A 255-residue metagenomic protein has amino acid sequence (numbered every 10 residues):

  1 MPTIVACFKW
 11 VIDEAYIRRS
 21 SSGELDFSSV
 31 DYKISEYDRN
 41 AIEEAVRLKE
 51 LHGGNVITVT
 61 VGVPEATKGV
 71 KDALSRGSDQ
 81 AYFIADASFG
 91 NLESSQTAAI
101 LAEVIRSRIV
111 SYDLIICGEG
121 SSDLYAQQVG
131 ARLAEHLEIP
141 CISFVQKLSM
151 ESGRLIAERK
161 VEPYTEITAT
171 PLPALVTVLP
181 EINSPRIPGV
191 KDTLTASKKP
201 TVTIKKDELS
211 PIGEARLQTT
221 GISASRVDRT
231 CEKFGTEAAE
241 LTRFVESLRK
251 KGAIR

Functional and structural regions predicted by a protein language model:
M1-R255: N-terminal glycine-rich FAD/FM-binding segment characteristic of electron-transfer flavoproteins
